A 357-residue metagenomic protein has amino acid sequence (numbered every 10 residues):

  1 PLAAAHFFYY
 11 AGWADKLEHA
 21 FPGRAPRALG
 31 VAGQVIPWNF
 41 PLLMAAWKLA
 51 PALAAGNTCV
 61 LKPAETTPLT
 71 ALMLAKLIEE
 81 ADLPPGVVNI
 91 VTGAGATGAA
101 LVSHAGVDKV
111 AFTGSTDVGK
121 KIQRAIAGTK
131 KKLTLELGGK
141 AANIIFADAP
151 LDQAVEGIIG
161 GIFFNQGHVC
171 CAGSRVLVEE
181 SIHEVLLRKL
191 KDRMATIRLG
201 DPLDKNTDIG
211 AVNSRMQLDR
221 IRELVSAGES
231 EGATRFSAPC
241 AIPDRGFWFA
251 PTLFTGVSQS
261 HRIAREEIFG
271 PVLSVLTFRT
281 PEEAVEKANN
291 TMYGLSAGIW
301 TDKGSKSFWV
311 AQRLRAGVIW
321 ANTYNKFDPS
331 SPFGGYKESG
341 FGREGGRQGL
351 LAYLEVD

Functional and structural regions predicted by a protein language model:
A4, A11-E18, I78, D82 (+13 more regions): Structural signal for hydrophobic packing residues in well-ordered secondary-structure cores of soluble enzyme domains
H6-Y9, A14-Q153, F278: Rossmann-like NAD(P) dinucleotide-binding subdomain of oxidoreductase/dehydrogenase enzymes
P51, A100-L101, G157, A227 (+2 more regions): Well-formed, non-transmembrane alpha-helical positions, independent of function
V60, N89, A111, T134 (+5 more regions): Structural detector of well-ordered beta-strand residues that form the stable sheet scaffold of enzyme domains
L72, A100-L101, G157, K287 (+1 more regions): CheY-like receiver
L83, V107, I144, R198-L199 (+4 more regions): Conserved C-terminal structural/oligomerization subdomain of aldehyde/semialdehyde dehydrogenase
S115-S258, K287, A321: ALDH superfamily catalytic-core signature
